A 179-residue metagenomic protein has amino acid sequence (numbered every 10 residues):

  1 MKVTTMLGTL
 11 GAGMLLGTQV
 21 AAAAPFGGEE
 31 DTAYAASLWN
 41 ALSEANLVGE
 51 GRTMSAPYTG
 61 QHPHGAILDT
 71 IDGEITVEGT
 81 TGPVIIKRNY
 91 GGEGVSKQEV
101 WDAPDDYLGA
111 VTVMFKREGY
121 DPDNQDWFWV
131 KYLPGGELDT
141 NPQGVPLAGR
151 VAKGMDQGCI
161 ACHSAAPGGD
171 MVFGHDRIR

Functional and structural regions predicted by a protein language model:
M1-G8: Bacterial N-terminal signal peptides that target proteins for export
T4, Q19, N89-Y90: Small/flexible residues
G8-G17: Bacterial N-terminal signal peptides
T18-A24: Sec/Tat signal peptide C-region and signal peptidase I cleavage site
A24-G27, V77, G82-R179: Sequence context surrounding c-type heme c attachment/ligation sites in exported
A24-G91: N-terminal secretory signal peptides
